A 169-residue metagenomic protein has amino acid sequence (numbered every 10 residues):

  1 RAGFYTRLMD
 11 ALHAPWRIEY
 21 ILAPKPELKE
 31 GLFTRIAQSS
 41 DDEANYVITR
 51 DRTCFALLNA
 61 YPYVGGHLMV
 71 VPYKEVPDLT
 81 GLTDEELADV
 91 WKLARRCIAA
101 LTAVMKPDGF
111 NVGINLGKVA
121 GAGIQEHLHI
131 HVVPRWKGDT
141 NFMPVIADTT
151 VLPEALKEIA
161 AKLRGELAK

Functional and structural regions predicted by a protein language model:
G3-G65, V70-V71: Active-site microenvironments that recognize anionic phosphate/pyrophosphate groups
A11-P26, R135-K169: C-terminal helix-cap and adjacent tail motif
N59-Y61, Y73-E75, N115-G117: Histidine- and/or cysteine-centered catalytic micro-motif in compact active-site loops
H67, P72, V90, G121-N141: Histidine-centered divalent-metal-coordination microenvironment in nucleic-acid enzymes
M69-W91, I146-L152: Short histidine-centered catalytic/ligand-binding loop motif
T83-P107, K157-G165: Long, well-ordered alpha-helical scaffolding segments within enzyme catalytic domains, especially pronounced
M105-K118: A short glycine-rich, hydrophobically flanked beta-strand micro-motif that places a catalytic Asp/Glu for divalent metal
